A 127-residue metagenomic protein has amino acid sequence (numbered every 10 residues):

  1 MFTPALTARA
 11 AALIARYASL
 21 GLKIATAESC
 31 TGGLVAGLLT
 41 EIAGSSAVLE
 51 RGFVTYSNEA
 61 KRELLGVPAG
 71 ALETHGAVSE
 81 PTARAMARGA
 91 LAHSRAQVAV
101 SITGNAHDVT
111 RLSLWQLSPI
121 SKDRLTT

Functional and structural regions predicted by a protein language model:
M1-T127: Short alpha-helical segments enriched in small residues
